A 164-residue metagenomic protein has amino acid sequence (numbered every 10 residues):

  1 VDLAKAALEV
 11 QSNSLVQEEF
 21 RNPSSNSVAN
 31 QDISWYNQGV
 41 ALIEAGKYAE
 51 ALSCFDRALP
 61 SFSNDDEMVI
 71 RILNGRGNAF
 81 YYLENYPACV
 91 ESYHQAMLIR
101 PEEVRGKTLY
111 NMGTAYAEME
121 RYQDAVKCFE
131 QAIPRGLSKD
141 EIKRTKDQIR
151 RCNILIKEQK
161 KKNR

Functional and structural regions predicted by a protein language model:
A117-D140, D147-I154: TPR/TPR-like (Sel1-like) alpha-helical repeat modules
